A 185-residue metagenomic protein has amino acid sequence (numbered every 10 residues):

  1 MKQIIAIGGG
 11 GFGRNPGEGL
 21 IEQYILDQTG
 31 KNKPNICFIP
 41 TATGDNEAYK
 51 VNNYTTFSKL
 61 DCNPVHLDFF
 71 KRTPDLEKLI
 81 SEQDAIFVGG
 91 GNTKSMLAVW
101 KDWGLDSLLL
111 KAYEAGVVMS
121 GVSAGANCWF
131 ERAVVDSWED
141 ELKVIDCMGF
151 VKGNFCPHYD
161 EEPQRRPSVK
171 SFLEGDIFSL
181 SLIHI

Functional and structural regions predicted by a protein language model:
M1-G89: N-terminal beta1-alpha1 cap of cysteine-dependent amidohydrolase-like domains
Q3, L97-V99, L105-P167: Class I SAM-dependent methyltransferase SAM-binding "motif I" and its flanking Rossmann-like core
G10, G90-K94, G125: Short glycine-rich anion-binding loops that position phosphate/pyrophosphate groups of nucleotides and phosphorylated
G19-I21, V51-Y54, W100-G104, V134-S137 (+1 more regions): Short, glycine/charged-enriched secondary-structure capping and boundary segments
N32, L60, E82-Q83, A115-G116 (+2 more regions): Structured helix-beta-strand junction loops
I80, D84-D102, L109-L110: Catalytic-core segments of thiol-dependent peptidases
Q164-D176: Aspartyl protease catalytic core from the pepsin/retropepsin fold
I183-I185: Conserved small/polar residues in nucleotide/adenosyl-binding loops
